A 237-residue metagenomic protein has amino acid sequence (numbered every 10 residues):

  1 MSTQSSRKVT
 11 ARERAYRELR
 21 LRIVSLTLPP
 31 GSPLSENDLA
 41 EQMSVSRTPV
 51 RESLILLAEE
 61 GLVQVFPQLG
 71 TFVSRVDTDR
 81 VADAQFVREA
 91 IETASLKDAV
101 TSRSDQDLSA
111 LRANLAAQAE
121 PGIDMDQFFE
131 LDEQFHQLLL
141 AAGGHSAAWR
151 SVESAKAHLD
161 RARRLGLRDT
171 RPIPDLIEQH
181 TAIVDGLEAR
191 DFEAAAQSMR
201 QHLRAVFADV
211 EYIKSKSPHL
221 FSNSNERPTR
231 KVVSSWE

Functional and structural regions predicted by a protein language model:
M1-T101, E211-E237: Short linear motifs at protein or domain termini
K8, A116-A119, R164-E237: C-terminal all-alpha effector/ligand-binding and dimerization domain of prokaryotic HTH-type transcriptional repressors
T10-E13, T48, A82-E89, D105 (+5 more regions): Alpha-helix N-cap/helix-start motif at coil-to-helix transitions, marked by capping-box chemistry
S25, P29, L56, A141 (+4 more regions): Conserved amphipathic alpha-helical interaction elements at protein-protein interfaces in regulatory, energy-coupling
E59-Q64, A155-A157, R171-P174: Mobile beta-alpha loop/short-helix "lid" or hinge segments that flank ligand
Q68, I91, A113, D175-E178: Alpha-helix N-cap/N′ positions at the starts of helices
T101-L165, I177-G186, A194-A205: Conserved amphipathic alpha-helical segments that form helical-bundle/coiled-coil interaction surfaces
